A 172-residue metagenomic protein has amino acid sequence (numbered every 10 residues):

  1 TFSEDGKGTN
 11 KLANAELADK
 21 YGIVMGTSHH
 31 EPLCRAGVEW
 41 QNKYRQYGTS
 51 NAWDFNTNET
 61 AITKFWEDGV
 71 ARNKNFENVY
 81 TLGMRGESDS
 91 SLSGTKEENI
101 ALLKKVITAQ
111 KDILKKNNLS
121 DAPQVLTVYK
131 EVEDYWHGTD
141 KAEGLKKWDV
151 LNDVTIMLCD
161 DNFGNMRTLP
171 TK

Functional and structural regions predicted by a protein language model:
T1-F65, K74-Y80, V150, T155-L158 (+1 more regions): Feature activates predominantly on carbohydrate-active enzymes
E59-K172: Gly/Pro-rich turn-and-neighbor structural signature
